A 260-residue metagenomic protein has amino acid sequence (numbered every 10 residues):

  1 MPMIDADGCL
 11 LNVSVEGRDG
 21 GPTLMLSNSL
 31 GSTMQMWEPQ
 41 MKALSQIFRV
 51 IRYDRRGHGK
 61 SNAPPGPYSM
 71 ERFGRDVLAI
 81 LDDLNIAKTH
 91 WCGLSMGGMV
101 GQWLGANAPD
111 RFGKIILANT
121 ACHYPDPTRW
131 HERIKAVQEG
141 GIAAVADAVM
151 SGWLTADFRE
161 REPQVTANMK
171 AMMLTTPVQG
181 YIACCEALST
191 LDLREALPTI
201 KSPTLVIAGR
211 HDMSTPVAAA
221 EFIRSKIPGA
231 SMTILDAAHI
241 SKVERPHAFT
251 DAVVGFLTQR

Functional and structural regions predicted by a protein language model:
C9-A63: Conserved HGGG/HGGXW glycine-rich cap/lid loop of the alpha/beta-hydrolase fold
R72-T89: Conserved acidic catalytic loop of the alpha/beta-hydrolase fold
M99-N107, F112-A146: Flexible "cap/lid" loop of the alpha/beta hydrolase fold
P125-T128, E139-P198: Conserved alpha/beta-hydrolase catalytic His-Asp/Glu region
I200, V206-A208: Short beta-strand/loop motif that positions the catalytic acidic residue of the alpha/beta-hydrolase fold
R210-T215: Acidic catalytic loop of the alpha/beta-hydrolase fold
A220-I240: Catalytic histidine neighborhood in serine/cysteine hydrolases with alpha/beta-hydrolase-type architecture
A237-T250: Catalytic histidine-centered segment of alpha/beta-hydrolase-like enzymes
